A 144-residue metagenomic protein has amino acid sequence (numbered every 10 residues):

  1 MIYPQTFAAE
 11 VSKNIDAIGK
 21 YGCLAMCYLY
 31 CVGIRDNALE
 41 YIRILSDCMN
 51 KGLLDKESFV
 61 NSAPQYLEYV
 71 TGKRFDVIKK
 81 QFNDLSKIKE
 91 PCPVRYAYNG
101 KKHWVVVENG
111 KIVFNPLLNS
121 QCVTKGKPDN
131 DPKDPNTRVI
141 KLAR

Functional and structural regions predicted by a protein language model:
M1-L54: Active-site-adjacent structural segments surrounding the nucleophilic cysteine of cysteine proteases and isopeptidases
I15-I18, S58, G126-D129: Short, polar loop/linker segments at the starts of domains and inter-domain junctions
S46-K80: Helix-adjacent hinge/juxtasegments
S62-Q65, K79-D84, V123-D129: Intrinsically disordered, low-complexity boundary segments flanking structured domains
R74-K111: Active-site-adjacent substructure of cysteine-protease-like catalytic cores
K87-K89, E108-R144: Noncatalytic regulatory segments and standalone regulatory/sensor domains
